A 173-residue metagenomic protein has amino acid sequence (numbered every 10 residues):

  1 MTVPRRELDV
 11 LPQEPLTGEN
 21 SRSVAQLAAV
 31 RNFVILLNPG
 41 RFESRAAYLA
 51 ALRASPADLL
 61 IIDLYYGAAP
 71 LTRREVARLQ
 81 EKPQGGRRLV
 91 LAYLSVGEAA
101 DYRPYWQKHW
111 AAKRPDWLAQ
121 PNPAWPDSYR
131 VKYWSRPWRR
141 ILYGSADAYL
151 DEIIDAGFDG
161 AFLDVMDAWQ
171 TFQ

Functional and structural regions predicted by a protein language model:
M1-Q173: Glycan-processing catalytic domains of CAZymes
